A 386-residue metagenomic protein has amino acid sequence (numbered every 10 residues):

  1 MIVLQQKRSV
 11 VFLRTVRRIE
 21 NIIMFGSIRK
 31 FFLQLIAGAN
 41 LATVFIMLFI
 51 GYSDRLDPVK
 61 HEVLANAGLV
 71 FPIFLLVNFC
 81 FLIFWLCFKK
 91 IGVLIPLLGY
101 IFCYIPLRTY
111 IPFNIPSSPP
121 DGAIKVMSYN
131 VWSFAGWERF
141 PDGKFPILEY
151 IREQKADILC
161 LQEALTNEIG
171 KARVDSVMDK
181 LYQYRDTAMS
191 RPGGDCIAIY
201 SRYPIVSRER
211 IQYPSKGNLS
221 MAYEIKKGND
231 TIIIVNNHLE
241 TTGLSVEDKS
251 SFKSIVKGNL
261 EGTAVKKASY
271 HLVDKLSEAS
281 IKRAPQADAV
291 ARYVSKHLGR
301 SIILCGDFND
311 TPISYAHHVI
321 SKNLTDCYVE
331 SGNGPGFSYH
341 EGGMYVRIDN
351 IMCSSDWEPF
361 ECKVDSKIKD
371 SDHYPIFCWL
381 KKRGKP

Functional and structural regions predicted by a protein language model:
I2-S176, M189-D195, A287-D288, K382-P386: N-terminal, active-site-proximal structural segment of metallo-dependent hydrolase catalytic domains
F32-M47, Y52-I83, L94-L97, R210-I211 (+2 more regions): Metal-dependent phosphoester-hydrolase catalytic domains
Y100-D121, E138, L148-E149, I158-S254 (+2 more regions): Structured beta-strand-rich core segments of catalytic domains in phosphoester-bond hydrolases
A123-A135, T231-E240, S269-L272, L276: Active-site-proximal beta-strand elements of phosphoester/diester hydrolases
I124, K155-D157, D230-I232, L298-S301: Loop/turn elements at helix/coil->beta-strand transitions in domains of secreted/extracellular proteins
Y129-V131, E163-A164, L239, D307-F308 (+1 more regions): Active-site metal-binding loops of divalent metal-dependent hydrolases
R152-A156, D179, I205, S295 (+2 more regions): Sec-exported extracytoplasmic/periplasmic mature domains
K249-K275: A solvent-exposed, charged loop/short amphipathic helix patch at secondary-structure junctions
